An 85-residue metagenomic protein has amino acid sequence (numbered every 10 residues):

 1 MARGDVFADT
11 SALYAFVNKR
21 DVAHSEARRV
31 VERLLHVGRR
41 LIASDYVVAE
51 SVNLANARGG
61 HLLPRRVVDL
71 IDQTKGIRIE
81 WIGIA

Functional and structural regions predicted by a protein language model:
M1-A43, N56-D69: Short, well-structured N-terminal submotif of metal-dependent ribonuclease cores
Y14, A49-V52: Amphipathic alpha-helical segments within well-ordered protein domains
K19, T74-A85: Acidic catalytic patch
A43-V47, A85: Short, conserved alpha-helical segments within structured domains
V48-A49, V68-Q73: Short linear capping/connector segments at secondary-structure termini
